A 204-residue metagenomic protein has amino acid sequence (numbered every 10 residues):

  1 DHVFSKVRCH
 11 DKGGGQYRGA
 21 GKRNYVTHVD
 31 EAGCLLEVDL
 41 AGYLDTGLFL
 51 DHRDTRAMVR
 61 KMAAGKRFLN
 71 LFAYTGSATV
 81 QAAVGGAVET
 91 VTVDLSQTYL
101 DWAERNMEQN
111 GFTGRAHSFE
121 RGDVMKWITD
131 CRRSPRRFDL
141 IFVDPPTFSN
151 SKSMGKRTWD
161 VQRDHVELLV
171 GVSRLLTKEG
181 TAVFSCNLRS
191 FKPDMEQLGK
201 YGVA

Functional and structural regions predicted by a protein language model:
D1-F49, A57: Non-catalytic substrate-recognition/targeting regions of SAM-dependent transferases
F4, K156-A204: C-terminal substrate-binding/active-site "lid" region of AdoMet-derived donor-dependent transferases
L50-K66: Conserved alpha-helix/loop element of class I SAM-dependent methyltransferases that forms part of the SAM/SAH-binding
G65-Y74: Conserved class I S-adenosyl-L-methionine
T75-A87: Conserved SAM-binding loop of SAM-dependent methyltransferases across substrates and taxa, primarily the Class I
E89-D94: Conserved SAM-binding motif I beta-strand of class I
S96-L140: S-adenosyl-L-methionine
Y99, R121, D139-G171: Mobile active-site "lid"/loop adjacent to the S-adenosyl-L-methionine
